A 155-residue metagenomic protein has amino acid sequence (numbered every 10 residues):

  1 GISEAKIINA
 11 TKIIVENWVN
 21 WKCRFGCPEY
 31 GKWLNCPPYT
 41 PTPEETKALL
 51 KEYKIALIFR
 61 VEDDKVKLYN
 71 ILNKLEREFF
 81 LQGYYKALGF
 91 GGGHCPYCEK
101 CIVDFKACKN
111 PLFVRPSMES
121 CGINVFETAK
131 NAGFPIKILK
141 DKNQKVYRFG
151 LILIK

Functional and structural regions predicted by a protein language model:
S3-W33, P37-K155: Catalytic cores of enzyme domains
